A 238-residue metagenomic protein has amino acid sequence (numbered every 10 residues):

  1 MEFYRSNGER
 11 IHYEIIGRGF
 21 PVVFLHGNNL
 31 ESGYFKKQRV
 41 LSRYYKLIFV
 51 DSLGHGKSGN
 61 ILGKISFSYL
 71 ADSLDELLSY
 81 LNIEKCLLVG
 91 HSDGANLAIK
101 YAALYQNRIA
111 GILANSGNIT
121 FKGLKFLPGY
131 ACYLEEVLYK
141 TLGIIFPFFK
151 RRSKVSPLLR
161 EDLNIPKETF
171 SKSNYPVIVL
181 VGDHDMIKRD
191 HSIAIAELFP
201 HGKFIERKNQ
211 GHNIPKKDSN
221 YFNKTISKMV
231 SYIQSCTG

Functional and structural regions predicted by a protein language model:
E9-K57: Conserved HGGG/HGGXW glycine-rich cap/lid loop of the alpha/beta-hydrolase fold
I48-L87, K224: Active-site loop/oxyanion-hole signature of alpha/beta-hydrolase fold enzymes
C86, G90-A95: Conserved alpha/beta-hydrolase "nucleophile elbow" surrounding the catalytic nucleophile
N96-L104, I109-L138: Flexible "cap/lid" loop of the alpha/beta hydrolase fold
L142-E168, H184: Hydrophobic, aromatic-rich cap/lid helix
S173, V179-V181: Short beta-strand/loop motif that positions the catalytic acidic residue of the alpha/beta-hydrolase fold
M186-H191: Conserved alpha/beta-hydrolase "acid-adjacent" motif
Q210-N223: Catalytic histidine-centered segment of alpha/beta-hydrolase-like enzymes
